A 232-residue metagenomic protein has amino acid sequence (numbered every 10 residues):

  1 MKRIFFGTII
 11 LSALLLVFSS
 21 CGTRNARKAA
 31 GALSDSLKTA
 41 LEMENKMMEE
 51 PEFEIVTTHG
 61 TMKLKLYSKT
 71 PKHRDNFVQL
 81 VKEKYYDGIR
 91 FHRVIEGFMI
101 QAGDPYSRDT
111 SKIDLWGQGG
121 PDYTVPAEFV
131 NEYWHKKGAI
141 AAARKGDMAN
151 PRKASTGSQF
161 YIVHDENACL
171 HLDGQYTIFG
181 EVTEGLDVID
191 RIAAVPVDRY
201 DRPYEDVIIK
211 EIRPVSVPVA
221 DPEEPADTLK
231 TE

Functional and structural regions predicted by a protein language model:
M1-K2: N-terminal hydrophobic targeting signals that begin at the initiator methionine
F5-G7, C21-E232: Cyclophilin-like peptidyl-prolyl cis-trans isomerases
T8-V17: Bacterial N-terminal signal peptides
